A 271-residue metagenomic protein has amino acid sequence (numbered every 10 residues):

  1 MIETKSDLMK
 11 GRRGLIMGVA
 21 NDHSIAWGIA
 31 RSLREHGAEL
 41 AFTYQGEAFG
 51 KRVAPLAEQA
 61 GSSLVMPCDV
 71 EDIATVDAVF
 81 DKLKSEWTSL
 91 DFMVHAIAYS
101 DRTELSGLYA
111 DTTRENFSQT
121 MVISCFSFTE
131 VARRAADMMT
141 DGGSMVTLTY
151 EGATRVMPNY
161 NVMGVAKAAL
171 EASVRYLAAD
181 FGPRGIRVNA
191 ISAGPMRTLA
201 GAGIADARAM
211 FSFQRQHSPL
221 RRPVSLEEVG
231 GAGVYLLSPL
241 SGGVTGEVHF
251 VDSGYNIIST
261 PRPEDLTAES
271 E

Functional and structural regions predicted by a protein language model:
S6-F42: Canonical Rossmann dinucleotide-binding motif of NAD(H)/NADP(H)-dependent dehydrogenases/reductases, specifically
R13-M17, M93-A98: Conserved hydrophobic beta-strands of the Rossmann-like cofactor-binding core in SDR/related NAD(P)H-dependent
G18-I25, A98-R133, D137, D141-P183 (+2 more regions): Catalytic loop of short-chain dehydrogenase/reductase
L33, E39, T147, L170-V174 (+3 more regions): Conserved Rossmann-fold SDR core element
R34, T88, M139-T140, A179-R184 (+3 more regions): A short hydrophobic alpha-helix cap/turn motif
A54, P183, A193-S218, E228 (+1 more regions): A glycine/serine/threonine-rich, flexible loop-to-helix segment that serves as the NAD(P) cofactor-binding "lid"
C68-D77, D81-E86, H95-S118, D137 (+3 more regions): Conserved mid-core segment of classical short-chain dehydrogenase/reductases
F126, A190-A193, R208-V244, H249-S253: C-terminal helical subdomain
